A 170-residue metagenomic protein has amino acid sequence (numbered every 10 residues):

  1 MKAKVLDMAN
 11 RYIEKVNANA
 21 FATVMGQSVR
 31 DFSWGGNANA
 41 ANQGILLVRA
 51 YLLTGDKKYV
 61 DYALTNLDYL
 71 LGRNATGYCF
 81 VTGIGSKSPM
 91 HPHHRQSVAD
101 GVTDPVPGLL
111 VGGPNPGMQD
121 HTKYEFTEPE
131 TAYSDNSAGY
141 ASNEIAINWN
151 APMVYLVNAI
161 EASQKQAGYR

Functional and structural regions predicted by a protein language model:
M1-N17, Q27-R170: Aromatic (Trp/Tyr) and acidic
A20-V24: Helix-rich interaction surfaces within compact, conserved domain-sized segments that mediate assembly or partner
